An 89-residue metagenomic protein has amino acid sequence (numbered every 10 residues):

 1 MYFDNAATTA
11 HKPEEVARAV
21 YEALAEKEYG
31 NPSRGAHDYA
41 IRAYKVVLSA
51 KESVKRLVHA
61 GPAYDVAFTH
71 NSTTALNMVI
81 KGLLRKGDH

Functional and structural regions predicted by a protein language model:
M1-H89: Pyridoxal 5′-phosphate
